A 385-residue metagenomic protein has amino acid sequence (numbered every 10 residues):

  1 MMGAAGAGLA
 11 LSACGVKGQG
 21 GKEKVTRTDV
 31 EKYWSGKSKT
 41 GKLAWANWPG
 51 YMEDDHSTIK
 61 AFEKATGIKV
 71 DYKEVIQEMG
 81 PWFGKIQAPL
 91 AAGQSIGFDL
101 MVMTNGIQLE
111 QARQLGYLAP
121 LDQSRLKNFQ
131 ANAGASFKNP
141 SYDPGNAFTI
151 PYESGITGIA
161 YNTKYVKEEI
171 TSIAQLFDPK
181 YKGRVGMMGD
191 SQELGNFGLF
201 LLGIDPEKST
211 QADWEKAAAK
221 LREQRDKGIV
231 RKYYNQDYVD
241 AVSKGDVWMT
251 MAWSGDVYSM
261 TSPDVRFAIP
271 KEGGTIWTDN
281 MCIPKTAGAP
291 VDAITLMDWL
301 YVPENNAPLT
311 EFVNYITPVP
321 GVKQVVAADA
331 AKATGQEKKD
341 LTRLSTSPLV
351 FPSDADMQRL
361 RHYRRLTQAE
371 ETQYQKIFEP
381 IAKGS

Functional and structural regions predicted by a protein language model:
M1-K17: N-terminal export signals
T28-Q108: Early extracytoplasmic/lumenal segment of secretory-pathway proteins
W34-S35, Q94-M101, A119-G158, R184: A structural signal for short loop-to-beta-strand junctions that line the ligand-binding cleft of periplasmic/secreted
L109-E110, G186-D190, L194-G198, P206-E272: Ligand-binding pocket segment of bilobal, Venus flytrap-like solute-binding proteins
A112-P120, P144-N146, S259-P270, K332-E337: Ligand-binding "clamshell"
G158-Y165, F200-G203, W277-D292, P308-F312: A bilobed periplasmic-binding-protein/Venus flytrap-type ligand-binding module shared by bacterial periplasmic
P284-M357: Mature extracytoplasmic/periplasmic domains
L349-S385: Conserved C-terminal helix/tail region of periplasmic/extracytoplasmic solute-binding proteins
